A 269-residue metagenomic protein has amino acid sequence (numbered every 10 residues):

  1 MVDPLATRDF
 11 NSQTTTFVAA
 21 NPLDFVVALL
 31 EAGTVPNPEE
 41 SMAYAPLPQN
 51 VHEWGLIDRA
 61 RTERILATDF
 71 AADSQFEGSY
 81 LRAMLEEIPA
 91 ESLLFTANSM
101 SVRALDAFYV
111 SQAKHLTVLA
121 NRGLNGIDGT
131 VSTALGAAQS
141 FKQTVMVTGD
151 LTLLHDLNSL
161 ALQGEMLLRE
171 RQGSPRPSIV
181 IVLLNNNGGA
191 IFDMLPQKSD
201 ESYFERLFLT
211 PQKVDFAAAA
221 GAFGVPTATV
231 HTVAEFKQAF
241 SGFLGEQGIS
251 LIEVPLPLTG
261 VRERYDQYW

Functional and structural regions predicted by a protein language model:
M1-V102, H231-A239, E246-W269: Phosphate/pyrophosphate-binding active-site segments
Y109-W269: Thiamine diphosphate
